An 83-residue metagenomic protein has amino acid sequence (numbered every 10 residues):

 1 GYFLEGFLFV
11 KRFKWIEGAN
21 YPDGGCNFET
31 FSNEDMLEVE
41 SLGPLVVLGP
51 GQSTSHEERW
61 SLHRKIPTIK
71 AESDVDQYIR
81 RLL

Functional and structural regions predicted by a protein language model:
G1-S55, K65, I69-Q77: A contiguous, surface-exposed recognition patch within enzymatic or periplasmic domains that forms
R59-S61: Short, surface-exposed secondary-structure boundary micro-motifs
Q77-L83: Short, cationic low-complexity segments
